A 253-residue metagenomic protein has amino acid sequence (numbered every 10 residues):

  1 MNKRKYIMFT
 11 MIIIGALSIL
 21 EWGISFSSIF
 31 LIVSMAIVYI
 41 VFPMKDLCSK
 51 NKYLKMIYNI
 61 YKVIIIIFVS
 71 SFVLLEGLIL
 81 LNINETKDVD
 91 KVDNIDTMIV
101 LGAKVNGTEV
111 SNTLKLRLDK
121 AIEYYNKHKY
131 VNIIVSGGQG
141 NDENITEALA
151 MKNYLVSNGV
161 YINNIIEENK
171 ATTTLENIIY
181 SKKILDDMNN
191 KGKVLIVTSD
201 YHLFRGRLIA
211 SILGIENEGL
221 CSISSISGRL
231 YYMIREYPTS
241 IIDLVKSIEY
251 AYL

Functional and structural regions predicted by a protein language model:
K3-C48: Membrane-embedded alpha-helical segments of integral membrane proteins
K3-R4, Y53, I57, I226-L230 (+1 more regions): Structural motif marking the loop-to-transmembrane transition
I19-G23, V73-I83, L244-S247, A251: Transmembrane helix-loop junctions and nearby membrane-interface residues
D46-I60: Membrane-interface helix-boundary motifs at transmembrane edges
I57-I79: Internal/C-terminal transmembrane anchor helices
L74-R235: A structural signal for short, hydrophobic/glycine-enriched beta-strand patches
L230-Y252: A transmembrane-helix-recognition feature enriched in membrane-embedded lipid enzymes and envelope glyco-/phospholipid
